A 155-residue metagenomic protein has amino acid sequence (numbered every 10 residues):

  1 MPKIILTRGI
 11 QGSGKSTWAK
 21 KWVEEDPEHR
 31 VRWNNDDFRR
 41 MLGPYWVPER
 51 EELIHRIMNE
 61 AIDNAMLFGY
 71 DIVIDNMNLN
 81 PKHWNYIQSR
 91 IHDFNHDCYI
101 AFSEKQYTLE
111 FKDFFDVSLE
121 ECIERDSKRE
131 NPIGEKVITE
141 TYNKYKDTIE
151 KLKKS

Functional and structural regions predicted by a protein language model:
M1-R8, S13-H29, C98-Y99, E104-E110 (+1 more regions): Conserved GTP-binding G-domain of TRAFAC-class P-loop NTPases and closely related GTPase folds
L6, W33, V73: Conserved Rossmann-like nucleotide-binding pocket used by diverse enzymes that bind dinucleotide cofactors
G9, N35, N76: Residues immediately flanking
T17-Y70, I123: Conserved substrate/cofactor phosphate-moiety recognition/catalytic segment in nucleotide-dependent phosphotransferases
K20-W22, V47-P48, Y86-R90, S127-R129: Short, glycine/charged-enriched secondary-structure capping and boundary segments
E49-Y107: Glycine-rich phosphate-binding loop used to anchor ATP phosphates in small-molecule kinases, encompassing both
